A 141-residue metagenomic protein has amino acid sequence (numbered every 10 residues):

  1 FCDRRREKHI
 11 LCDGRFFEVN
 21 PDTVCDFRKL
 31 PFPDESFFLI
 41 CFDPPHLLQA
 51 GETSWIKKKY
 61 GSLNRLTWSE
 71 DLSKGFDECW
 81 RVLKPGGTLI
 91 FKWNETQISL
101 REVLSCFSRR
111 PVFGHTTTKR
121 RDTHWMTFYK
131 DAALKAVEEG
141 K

Functional and structural regions predicted by a protein language model:
F1-K141: Class I S-adenosyl-L-methionine-dependent methyltransferase catalytic core
